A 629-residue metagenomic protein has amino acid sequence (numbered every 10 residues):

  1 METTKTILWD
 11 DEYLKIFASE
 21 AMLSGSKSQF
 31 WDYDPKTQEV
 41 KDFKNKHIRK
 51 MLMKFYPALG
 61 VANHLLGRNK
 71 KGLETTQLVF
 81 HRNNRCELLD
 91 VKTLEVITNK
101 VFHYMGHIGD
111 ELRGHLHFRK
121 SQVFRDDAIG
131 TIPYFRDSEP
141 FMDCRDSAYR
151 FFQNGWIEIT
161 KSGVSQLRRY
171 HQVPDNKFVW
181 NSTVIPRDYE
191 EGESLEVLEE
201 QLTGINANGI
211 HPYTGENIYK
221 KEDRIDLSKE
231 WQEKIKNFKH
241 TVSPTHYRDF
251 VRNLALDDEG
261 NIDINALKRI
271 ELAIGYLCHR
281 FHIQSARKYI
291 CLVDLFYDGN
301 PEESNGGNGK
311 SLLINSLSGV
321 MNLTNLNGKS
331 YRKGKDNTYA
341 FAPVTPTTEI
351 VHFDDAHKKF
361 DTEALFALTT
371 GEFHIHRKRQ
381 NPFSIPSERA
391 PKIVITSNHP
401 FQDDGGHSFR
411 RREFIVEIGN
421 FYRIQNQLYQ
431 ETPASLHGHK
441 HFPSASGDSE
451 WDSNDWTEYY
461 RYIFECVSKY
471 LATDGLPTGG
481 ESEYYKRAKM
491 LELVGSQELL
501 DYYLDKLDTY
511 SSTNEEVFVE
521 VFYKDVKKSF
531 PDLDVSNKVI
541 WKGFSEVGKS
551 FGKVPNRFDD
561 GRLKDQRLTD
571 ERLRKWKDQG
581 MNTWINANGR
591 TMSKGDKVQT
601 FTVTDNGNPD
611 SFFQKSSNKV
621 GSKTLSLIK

Functional and structural regions predicted by a protein language model:
M1-E193: Intein modules and their embedded homing endonuclease domains
M1-P57, E95-V96, H211-K220, K229 (+3 more regions): Replication-associated primase and helicase/ATPase modules
M22, L59-E95, E158-P346, F414 (+5 more regions): P-loop NTPase catalytic core of nucleic-acid-dependent motor ATPases
L59-T75, G106-F118, Q122-R145, G328-T338 (+4 more regions): Positively charged interface segments
Y339-P346, R377-T396: AAA+/SF3 P-loop NTPase mechanochemical coupling elements
P346-E349, R389-K392, S408-F414: Short glycine-/polar-rich loops that comprise or flank the Walker A/P-loop and associated switch/sensor motifs
T362-S384: Conserved catalytic/switch belt of AAA+ P-loop NTPases
K469-N514: Conserved alpha/beta core segments of nucleic-acid transaction machinery
